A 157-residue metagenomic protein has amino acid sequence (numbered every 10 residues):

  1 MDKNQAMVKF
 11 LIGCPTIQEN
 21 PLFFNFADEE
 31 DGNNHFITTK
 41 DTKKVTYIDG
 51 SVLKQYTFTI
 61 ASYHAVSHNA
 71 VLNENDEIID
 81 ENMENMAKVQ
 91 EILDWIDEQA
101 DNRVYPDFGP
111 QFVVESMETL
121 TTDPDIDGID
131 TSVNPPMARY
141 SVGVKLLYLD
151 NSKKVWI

Functional and structural regions predicted by a protein language model:
M1-F23, T42-I157: Charged, amphipathic alpha-helical segments and their flanking helix caps
D28-Y47: Amphipathic, interaction-prone secondary-structure segments
